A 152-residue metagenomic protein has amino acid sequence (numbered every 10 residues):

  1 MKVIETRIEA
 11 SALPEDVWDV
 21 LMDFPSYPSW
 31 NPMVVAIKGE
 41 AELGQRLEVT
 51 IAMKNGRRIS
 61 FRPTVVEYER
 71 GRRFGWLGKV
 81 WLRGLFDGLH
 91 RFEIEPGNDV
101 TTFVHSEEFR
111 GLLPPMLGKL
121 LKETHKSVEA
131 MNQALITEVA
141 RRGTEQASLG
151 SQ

Functional and structural regions predicted by a protein language model:
M1-E42, A134: Hydrophobic ligand-binding cavity/cleft-lining segments
A12, V49, G118-K119: Short, contiguous strand/loop micro-motifs
E15-D19, E67, P96-D99, K126 (+2 more regions): Replace "anionic and nucleotidyl ligands
S26-S29, R70-R73, T144: Generic structural signal for secondary-structure transition and capping sites
V35-E40, M53-T102, E108-G111, T137-R141: Hydrophobic-ligand binding "helix-grip"
L43-E48: Short coil-to-beta transition motif at edge beta-strands of beta-rich domains
T102-V104, E108-Q152: A conserved amphipathic terminal alpha-helix motif
